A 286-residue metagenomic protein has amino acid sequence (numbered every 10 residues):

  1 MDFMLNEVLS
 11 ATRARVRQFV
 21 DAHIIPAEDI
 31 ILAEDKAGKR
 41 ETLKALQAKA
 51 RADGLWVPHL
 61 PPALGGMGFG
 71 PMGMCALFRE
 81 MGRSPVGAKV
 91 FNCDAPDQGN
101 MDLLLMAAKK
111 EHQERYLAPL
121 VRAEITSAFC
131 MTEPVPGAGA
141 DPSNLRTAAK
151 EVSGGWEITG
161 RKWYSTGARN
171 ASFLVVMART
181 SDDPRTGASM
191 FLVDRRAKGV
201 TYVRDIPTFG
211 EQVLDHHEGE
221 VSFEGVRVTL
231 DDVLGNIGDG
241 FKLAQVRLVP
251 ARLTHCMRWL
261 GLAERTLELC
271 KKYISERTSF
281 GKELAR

Functional and structural regions predicted by a protein language model:
F3-T12, T180, Y202-R286: Glycine-rich beta->alpha junctions and the first turn(s) of the following alpha-helix
L9, V20, G54, L77 (+7 more regions): Buried hydrophobic positions in well-ordered alpha/beta secondary-structure cores of metabolic enzymes
R51-T126, T166-F173: Internal helix-loop-helix
G68-E80, A140-N144, S222, V228: Structural signature of FAD isoalloxazine-binding scaffolds in flavoprotein oxidoreductases
D97, P136, W163-A168, P250-T254: Glycine-rich phosphate/pyrophosphate-binding beta-alpha loops
L120, P136-A140, Y164-G167, T180-D182 (+1 more regions): Short Gly/Pro-enriched turn/cap motifs at secondary-structure boundaries
T126-K150: A gly/ser-rich beta-alpha-beta helix-loop segment of oxidoreductase catalytic cores
T159-V203: A short core secondary-structure module
